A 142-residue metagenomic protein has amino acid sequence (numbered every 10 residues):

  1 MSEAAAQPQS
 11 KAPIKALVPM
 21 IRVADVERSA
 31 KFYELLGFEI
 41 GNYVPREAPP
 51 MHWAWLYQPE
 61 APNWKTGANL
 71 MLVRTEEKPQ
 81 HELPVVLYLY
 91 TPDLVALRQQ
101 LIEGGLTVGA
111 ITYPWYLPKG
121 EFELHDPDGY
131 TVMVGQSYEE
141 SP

Functional and structural regions predicted by a protein language model:
M1-A30, V85-L87, G135-P142: N-terminal beta-strand motif that seeds the catalytic metal site of vicinal oxygen chelate
S2-S10, Q99-P142: Vicinal oxygen chelate
P13-I14, M20-G67: Core segments of cupin and vicinal oxygen chelate
K15-D25, A54-P59, E77-E103, G120-H125: Vicinal oxygen chelate
R46-A48, K78-P79, P114-Y116: A short beta-turn/loop motif at secondary-structure boundaries
G67-R74: A short acidic-to-branched-hydrophobic micro-motif
V73, Q80, Y138-E139: Membrane-topology and secretion signals of cell-surface/extracellular proteins
